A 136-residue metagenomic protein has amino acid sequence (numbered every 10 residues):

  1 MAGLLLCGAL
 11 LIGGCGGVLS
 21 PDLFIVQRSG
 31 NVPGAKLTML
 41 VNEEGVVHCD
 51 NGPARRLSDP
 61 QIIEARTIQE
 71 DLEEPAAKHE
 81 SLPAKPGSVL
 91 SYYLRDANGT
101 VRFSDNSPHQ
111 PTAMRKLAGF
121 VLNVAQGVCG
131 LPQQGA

Functional and structural regions predicted by a protein language model:
M1-G13: Sec-dependent bacterial lipoprotein signal peptides
G16-L23, Q27-S29, A77-A136: Short, well-ordered, aromatic-rich surface patches in folded extracellular/luminal domains
D22-E43: Post-signal peptide N-terminal segment of mature Sec-exported envelope proteins
V41, A65, Y92-L94: Residue-level detector of buried hydrophobic side-chain packing in well-ordered secondary-structure elements
N42-G45, Q61-I62, D105-T112: A short, sequence-level motif marking secondary-structure junctions
N42-P53, V101: Acidic/histidine-rich, surface-exposed loop or edge segments in extracytoplasmic proteins
P53-A84: Mature extracytoplasmic domains of secretory-pathway proteins
